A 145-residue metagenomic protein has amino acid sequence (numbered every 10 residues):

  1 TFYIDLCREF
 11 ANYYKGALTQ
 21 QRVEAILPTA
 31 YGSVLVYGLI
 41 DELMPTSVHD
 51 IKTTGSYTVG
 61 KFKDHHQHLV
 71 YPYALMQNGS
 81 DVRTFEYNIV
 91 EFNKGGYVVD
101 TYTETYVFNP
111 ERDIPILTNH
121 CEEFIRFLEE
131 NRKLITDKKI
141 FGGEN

Functional and structural regions predicted by a protein language model:
T1-I40, T136, I140-N145: Metal-dependent nuclease catalytic cores that hydrolyze phosphodiester bonds in DNA/RNA, characterized by
V23, K52-T53, I89: Short, structured patches in soluble enzyme cores that scaffold and shape functional sites
S33-Y37, M44-T46, S80-V82, K94-Y97: Coil-to-beta-strand transition motifs
G38-Y57, Y71: Conserved catalytic cores of phosphodiester-cleaving nucleases, focusing on short active-site segments
Y57-D64: Active-site-adjacent loop/helix micro-motif of nuclease/hydrolase catalytic cores
H65-M76: An active-site-proximal "capping" alpha-helix that borders the catalytic cofactor pocket
M76-N145: Metal-dependent nuclease catalytic regions and adjoining charged, substrate-binding loops involved in nucleic-acid end
